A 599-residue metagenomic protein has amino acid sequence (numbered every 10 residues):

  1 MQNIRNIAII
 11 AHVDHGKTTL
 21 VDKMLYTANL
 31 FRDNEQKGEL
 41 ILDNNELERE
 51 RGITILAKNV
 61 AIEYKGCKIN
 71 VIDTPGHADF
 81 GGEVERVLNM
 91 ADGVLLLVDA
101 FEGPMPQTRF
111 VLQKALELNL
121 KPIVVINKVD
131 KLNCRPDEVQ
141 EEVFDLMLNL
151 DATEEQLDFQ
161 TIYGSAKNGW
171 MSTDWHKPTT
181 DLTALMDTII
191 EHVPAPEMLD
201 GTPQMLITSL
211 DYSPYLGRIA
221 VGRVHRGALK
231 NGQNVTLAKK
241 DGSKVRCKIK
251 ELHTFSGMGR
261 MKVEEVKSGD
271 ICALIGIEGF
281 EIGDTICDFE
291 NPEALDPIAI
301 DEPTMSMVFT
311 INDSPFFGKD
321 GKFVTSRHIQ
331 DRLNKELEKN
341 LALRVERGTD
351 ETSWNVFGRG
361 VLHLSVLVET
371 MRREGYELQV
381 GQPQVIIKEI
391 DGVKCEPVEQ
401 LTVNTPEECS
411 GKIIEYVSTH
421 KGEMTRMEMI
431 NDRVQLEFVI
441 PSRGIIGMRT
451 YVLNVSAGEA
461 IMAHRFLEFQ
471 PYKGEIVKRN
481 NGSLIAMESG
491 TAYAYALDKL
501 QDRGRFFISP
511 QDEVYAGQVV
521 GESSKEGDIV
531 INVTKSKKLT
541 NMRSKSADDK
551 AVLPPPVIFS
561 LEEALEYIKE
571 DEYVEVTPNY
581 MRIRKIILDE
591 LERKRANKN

Functional and structural regions predicted by a protein language model:
M1-V98, E102-P104, E142, L210-S213: P-loop NTPase switch module centered on the Walker A-proximal segment
Q2-T19, A91, F101-Q113, N119-K121 (+15 more regions): Conserved structured catalytic cores and adjacent interaction surfaces of nucleotide-binding/hydrolyzing enzymes
D14, L20, G52, D73 (+18 more regions): Residue-level signature of catalytic and energy-coupling elements of molecular machines, predominantly ATP/GTP-dependent
Q36-L40, L150-T161, P196-L206, D241-F255 (+8 more regions): Interdomain boundary/hinge elements
K121, L132-E191: Canonical P-loop GTPase G-domain recognition
Q204-M307, P315-K319, I414, N481 (+3 more regions): Conserved nucleotide-binding/hydrolysis modules and their immediate coupling elements across P-loop/ASCE NTPase motors
S314-L337, K550, P554: A short, contiguous, amphipathic alpha-helix enriched in charged residues
R582, L588-N599: Acidic, low-complexity intrinsically disordered tails
